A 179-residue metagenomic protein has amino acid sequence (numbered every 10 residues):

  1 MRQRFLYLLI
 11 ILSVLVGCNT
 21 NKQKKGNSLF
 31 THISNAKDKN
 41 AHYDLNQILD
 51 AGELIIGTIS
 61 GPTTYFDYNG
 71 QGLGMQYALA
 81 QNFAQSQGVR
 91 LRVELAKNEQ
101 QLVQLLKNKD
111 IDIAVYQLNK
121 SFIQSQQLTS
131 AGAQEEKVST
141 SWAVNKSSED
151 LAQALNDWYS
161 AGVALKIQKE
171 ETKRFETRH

Functional and structural regions predicted by a protein language model:
M1-R2, N19: N-terminal hydrophobic targeting signals that begin at the initiator methionine
R2-L8: Sec-dependent signal peptide recognition, specifically the positively charged N-region followed immediately by
V14-G17: C-terminal motif of bacterial Sec signal peptides marking the signal peptidase cleavage site
N19-K39, A78-S86, S139-H179: Extended ligand-binding regions for polar small-molecule ligands
T20, K24, L29-Q117: Extracytoplasmic small-molecule ligand-binding "clamshell" domains of the periplasmic binding protein/Venus flytrap
S60-T63, Y68-L73, K120, V144-E149 (+2 more regions): Short coil/turn segments
L105, D110-V115, A133, S141-A143 (+1 more regions): A detector of long soluble domains/segments in diverse envelope-associated and cytosolic proteins
F122-N145: Ligand-binding "clamshell"
